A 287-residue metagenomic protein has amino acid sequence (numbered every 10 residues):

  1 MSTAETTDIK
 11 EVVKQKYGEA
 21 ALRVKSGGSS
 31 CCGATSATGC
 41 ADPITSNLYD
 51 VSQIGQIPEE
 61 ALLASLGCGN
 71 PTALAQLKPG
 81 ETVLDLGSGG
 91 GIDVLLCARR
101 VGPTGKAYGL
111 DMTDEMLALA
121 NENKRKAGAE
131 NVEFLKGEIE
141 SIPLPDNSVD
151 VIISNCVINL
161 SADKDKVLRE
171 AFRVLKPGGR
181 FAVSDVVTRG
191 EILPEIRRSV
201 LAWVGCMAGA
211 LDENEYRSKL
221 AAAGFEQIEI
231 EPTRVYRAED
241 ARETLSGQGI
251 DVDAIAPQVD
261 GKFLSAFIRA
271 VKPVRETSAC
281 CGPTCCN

Functional and structural regions predicted by a protein language model:
S2-N47: N-terminal auxiliary segments of SAM/dcSAM-dependent transferases
G18-L22, C32-G33, K219-N287: C-terminal lobe and adjacent flexible extensions of AdoMet/dcAdoMet transferase-like proteins
L63, C68-N70, K78-S141, K166: Class I SAM-dependent methyltransferase SAM/SAH-binding core
V83, I152-I153: Hydrophobic beta-strand segment of the Class I
C97, C156, A171-F172, L220: Class I S-adenosylmethionine-dependent transferase superfamily signal
G102, D165-R180: A short glycine-rich, Lys/Arg-flanked "PGG" loop and its adjoining helix->strand segment in the class I
S141-D146, A162: Short conserved loop adjoining the S-adenosyl-L-methionine
V187-M207, S218: Short, glycine-/aromatic-enriched active-site segment of Class I SAM-dependent methyltransferases
